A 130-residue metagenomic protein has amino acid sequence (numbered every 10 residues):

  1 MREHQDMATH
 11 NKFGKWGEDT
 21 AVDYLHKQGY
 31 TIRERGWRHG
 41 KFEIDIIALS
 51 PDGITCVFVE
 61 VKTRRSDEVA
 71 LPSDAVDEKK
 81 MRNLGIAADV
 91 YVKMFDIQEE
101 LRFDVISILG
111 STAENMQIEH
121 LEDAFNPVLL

Functional and structural regions predicted by a protein language model:
M1-G36, E114: Acidic-basic catalytic patches of nuclease active cores, encompassing PD-(D/E)XK and other metal-cofactor nuclease
L25, I44-A48, G53-D67, L84: Conserved catalytic cores of phosphodiester-cleaving nucleases, focusing on short active-site segments
Q28-G29, G40-I44, L101: Short beta-strand or tight-loop elements that sit immediately N-terminal to catalytic metal-binding acidic residues
W37-R38, L49-G53, I97, G110-A113: Short polar/acidic secondary-structure junctions
K41, C56-F58, E100, I118: Structural motif
R65-I86: Mg2+/Mn2+-dependent nuclease catalytic core
G85-F95: Metal-dependent nuclease catalytic cores in nucleic-acid-processing enzymes, especially RNase H-like/related
M94-L130: Domain-level recognition of nuclease-like catalytic cores that cleave nucleotide substrates
